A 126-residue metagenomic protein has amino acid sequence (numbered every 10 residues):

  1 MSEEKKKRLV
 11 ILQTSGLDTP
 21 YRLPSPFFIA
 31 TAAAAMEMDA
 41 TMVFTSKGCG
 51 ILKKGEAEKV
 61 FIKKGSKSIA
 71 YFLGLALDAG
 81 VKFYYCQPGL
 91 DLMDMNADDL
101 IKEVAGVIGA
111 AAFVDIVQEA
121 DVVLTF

Functional and structural regions predicted by a protein language model:
I11-P24, E56-A57: Short, glycine-rich nucleotide/cofactor-binding loops
L23-M38, M42: Histidine-anchored nucleotide/phosphate-binding helix
D39-T45, F83-Q87: Short internal beta-strands
G48-I62: N-terminal beta-loop-helix "entrance" segment that forms/cooperates in small-molecule cofactor or anionic ligand
K59-Q87: A glycine-rich helix N-cap at a beta->alpha junction
L75-A76, M93-L100, G106, A110-F113 (+1 more regions): A short aromatic-anchored loop/beta-hairpin motif
T125: Aromatic- and Gly/Pro-rich donor/ligand-binding loops that form nucleotide- or phosphate-bearing donor binding pockets
